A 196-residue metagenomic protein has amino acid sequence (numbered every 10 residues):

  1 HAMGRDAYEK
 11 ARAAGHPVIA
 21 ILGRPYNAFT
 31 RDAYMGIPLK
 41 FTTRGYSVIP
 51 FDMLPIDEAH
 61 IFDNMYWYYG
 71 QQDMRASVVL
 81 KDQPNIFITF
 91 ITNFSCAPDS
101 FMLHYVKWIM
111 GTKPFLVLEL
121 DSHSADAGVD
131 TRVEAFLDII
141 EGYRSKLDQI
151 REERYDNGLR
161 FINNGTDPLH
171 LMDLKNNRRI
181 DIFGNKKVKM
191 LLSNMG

Functional and structural regions predicted by a protein language model:
H1-G196: An N-terminal assembly and electron-transfer interface module characteristic of large anaerobic redox and radical
